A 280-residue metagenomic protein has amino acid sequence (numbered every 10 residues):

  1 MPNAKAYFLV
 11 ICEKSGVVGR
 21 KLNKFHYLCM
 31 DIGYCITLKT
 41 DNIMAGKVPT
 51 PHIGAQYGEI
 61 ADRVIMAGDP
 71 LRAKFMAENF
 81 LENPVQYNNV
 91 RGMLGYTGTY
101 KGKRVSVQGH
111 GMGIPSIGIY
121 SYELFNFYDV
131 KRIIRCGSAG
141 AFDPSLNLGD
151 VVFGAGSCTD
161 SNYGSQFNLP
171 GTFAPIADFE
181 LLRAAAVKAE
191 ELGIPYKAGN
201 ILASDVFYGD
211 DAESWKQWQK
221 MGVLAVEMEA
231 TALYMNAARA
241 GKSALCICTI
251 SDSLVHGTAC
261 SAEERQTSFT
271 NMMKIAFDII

Functional and structural regions predicted by a protein language model:
G16-G19, G33: Residue-identity detector for glycine
T40-R183: Metabolite-binding pocket within alpha/beta catalytic cores that recognizes anionic/polar moieties
I176-M221: Active-site rim beta-loop-alpha module in soluble metabolic enzymes
A212-L245, T249-S251: A C-terminal functional module that forms or caps the active site or interfaces directly with catalytic machinery
L254-I280: His/Asp/Glu-rich mid-to-C-terminal helical/loop segments that flank catalytic regions of hydrolases
